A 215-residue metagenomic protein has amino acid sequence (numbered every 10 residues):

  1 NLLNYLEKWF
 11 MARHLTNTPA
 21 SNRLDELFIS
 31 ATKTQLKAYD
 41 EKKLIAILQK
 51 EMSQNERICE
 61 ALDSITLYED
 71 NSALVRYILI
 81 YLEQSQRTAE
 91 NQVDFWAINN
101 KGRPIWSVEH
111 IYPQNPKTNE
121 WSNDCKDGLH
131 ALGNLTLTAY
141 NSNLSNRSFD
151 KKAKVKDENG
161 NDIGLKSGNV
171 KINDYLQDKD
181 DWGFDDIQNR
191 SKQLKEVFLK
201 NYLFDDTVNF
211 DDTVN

Functional and structural regions predicted by a protein language model:
N1-N215: Flexible coil/loop and intrinsically disordered segments
